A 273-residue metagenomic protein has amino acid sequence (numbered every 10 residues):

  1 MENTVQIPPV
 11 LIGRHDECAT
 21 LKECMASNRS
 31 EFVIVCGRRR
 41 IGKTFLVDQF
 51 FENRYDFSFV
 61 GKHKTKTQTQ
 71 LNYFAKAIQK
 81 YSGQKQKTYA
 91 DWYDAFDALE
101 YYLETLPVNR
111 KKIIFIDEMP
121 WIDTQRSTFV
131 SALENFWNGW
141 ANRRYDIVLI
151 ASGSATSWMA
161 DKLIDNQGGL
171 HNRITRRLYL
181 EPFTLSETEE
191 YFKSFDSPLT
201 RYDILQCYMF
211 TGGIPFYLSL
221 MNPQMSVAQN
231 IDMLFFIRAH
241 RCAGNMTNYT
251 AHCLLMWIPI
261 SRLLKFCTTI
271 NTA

Functional and structural regions predicted by a protein language model:
M1-A273: Phosphate-binding site recognition
